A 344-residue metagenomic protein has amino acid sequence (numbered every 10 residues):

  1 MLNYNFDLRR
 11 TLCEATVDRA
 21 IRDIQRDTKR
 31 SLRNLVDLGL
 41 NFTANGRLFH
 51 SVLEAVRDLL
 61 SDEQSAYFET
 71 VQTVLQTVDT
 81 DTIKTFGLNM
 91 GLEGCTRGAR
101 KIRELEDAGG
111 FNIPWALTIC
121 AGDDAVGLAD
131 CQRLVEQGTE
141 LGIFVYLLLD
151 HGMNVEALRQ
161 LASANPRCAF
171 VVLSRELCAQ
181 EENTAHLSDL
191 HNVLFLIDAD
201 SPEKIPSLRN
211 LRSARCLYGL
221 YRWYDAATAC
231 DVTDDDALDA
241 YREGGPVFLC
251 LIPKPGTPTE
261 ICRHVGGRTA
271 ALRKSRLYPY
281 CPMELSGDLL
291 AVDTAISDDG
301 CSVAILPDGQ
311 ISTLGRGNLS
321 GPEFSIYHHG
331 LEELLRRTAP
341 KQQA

Functional and structural regions predicted by a protein language model:
M1-S61, R263-A270, K274-A344: Accessory C-terminal segments flanking Radical SAM cores
A44-T118: N-terminal [4Fe-4S]-dependent radical SAM core
D107-A108, Q160-L161, T184: Short, flexible, glycine/charge-rich loop motifs used to bind or transfer phosphoryl groups or to couple energy/partner
W115-A129, G138-V155, A164-K204, L211-C230 (+1 more regions): Core AdoMet radical
V145-L149, E203-S297, A304-I311: Conserved C-terminal portion of the radical SAM core fold that forms the substrate/S-adenosylmethionine-binding
Q160-P166, D234-L238: Short low-complexity, flexible loop/linker segments enriched in glycine and/or proline with clustered acidic
